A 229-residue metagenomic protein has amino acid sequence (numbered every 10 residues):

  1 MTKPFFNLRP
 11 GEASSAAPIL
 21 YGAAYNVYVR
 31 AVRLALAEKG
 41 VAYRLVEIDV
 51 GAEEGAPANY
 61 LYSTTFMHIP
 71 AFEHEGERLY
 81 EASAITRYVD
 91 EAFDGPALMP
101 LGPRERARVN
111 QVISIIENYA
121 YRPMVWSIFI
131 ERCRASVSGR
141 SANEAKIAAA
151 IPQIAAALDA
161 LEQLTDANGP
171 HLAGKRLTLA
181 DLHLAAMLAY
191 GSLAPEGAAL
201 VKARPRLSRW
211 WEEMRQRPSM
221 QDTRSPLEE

Functional and structural regions predicted by a protein language model:
M1-E144, A148, A167: GST-like domain detector, emphasizing the conserved glutathione-binding G-site in the N-terminal thioredoxin-like
L45, T223-R224: A generic structural-conservation signal
P103-R104, R176-L177, S225: Short capping/connector residues at structural and topological boundaries
N118-E213: GST-like fold's C-terminal all-alpha helical module
M220: C-terminal active-site "lid" helix and adjoining low-complexity regulatory extension at the edge of ATP-using catalytic
E228-E229: Carbohydrate-binding/catalytic loop surfaces
